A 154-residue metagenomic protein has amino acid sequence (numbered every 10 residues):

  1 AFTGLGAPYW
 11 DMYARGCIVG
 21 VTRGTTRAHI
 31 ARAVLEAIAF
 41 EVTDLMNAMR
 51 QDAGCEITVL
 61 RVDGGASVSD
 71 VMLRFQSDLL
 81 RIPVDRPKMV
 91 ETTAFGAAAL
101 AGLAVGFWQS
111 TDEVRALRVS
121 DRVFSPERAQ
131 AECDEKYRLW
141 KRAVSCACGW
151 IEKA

Functional and structural regions predicted by a protein language model:
A1-A154: Glycine/Thr-rich phosphate-binding loops that ligate phosphate moieties of nucleotide and other phosphorylated ligands
